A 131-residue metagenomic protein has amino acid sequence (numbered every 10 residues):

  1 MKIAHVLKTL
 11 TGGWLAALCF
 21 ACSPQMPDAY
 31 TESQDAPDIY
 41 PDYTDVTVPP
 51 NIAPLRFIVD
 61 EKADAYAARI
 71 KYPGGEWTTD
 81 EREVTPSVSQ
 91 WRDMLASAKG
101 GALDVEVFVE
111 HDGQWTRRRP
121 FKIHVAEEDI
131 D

Functional and structural regions predicted by a protein language model:
K2-W14: Bacterial N-terminal signal peptides that target proteins for export
F20-A21: C-terminal motif of bacterial Sec signal peptides marking the signal peptidase cleavage site
P27-P37: Proline/serine/threonine-rich low-complexity linkers at boundaries of modular beta-sandwich domains
D38-I39, R117-D131: Low-complexity, Pro/Ser/Thr- and charge-rich linker/hinge segments at domain boundaries
Y40-K62: Contiguous beta-strand segments within globular domains
D60-Y72: Solvent-exposed loop/turn segments flanking beta-strands in beta-repeat/beta-sandwich domains
E83-G100: Signal that preferentially marks extracellular ectodomain short beta-strand elements of beta-sandwich modules
A98-H111: Short, aromatic- and glycine-rich surface loops/edge beta-strands on solvent-exposed regions
